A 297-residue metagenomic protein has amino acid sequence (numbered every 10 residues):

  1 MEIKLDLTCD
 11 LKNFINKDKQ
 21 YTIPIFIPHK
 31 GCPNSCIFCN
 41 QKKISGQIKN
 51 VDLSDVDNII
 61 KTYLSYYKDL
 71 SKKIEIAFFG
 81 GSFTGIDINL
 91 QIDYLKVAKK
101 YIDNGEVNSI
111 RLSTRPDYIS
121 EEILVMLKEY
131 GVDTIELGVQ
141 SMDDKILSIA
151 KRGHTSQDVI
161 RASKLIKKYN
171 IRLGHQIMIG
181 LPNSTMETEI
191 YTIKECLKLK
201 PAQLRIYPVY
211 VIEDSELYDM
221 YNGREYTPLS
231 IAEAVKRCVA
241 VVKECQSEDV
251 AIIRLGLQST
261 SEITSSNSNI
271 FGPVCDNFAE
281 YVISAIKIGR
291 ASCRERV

Functional and structural regions predicted by a protein language model:
M1-I3: Signature of the chemotaxis receptor cytoplasmic signaling rod
D6-S45, D57, T62-T84, S113-R115 (+2 more regions): N-terminal pre-triad scaffold of radical SAM enzymes
P28-G31, Y207-I212, Q258: Short glycine-enriched loops at secondary-structure junctions
I44-N58, Y66, G80-V209, E213-E233: Conserved non-cysteine loop/helix-boundary elements of the Radical SAM core domain that shape
P208-Q246, S265-I283: Radical SAM enzyme [4Fe-4S]-AdoMet core and its adjacent flexible, acidic and glycine-rich loops/tails across
V242-Q258: C-terminal accessory region of radical SAM enzymes
S259-I263: Conserved catalytic loop of SAM-dependent methyltransferase domains
I288-V297: Residue-level detector of conserved catalytic or cofactor/ligand-binding positions in enzyme active sites
